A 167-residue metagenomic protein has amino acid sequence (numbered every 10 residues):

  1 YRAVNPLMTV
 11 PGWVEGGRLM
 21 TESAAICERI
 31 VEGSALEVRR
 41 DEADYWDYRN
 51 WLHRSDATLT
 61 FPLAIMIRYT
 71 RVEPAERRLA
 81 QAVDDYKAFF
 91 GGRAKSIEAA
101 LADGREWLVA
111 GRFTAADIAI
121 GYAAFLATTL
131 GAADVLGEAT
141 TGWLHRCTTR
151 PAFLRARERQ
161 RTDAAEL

Functional and structural regions predicted by a protein language model:
Y1-Q81, A88: GST-like domain detector, emphasizing the conserved glutathione-binding G-site in the N-terminal thioredoxin-like
N5, A35, G131-A132, R161: Glycine-centered secondary-structure boundary/capping sites
E28-I30, T70, T128-G131, R159 (+1 more regions): Hydrophobic alpha-helical segments
A35-R40, D84-E98, R159-L167: Contiguous hydrophobic segments
W51, S55-T149: GST-like fold's C-terminal all-alpha helical module
A139-L167: Long hydrophobic alpha-helical segments typical of transmembrane helices together with their membrane-interfacial
